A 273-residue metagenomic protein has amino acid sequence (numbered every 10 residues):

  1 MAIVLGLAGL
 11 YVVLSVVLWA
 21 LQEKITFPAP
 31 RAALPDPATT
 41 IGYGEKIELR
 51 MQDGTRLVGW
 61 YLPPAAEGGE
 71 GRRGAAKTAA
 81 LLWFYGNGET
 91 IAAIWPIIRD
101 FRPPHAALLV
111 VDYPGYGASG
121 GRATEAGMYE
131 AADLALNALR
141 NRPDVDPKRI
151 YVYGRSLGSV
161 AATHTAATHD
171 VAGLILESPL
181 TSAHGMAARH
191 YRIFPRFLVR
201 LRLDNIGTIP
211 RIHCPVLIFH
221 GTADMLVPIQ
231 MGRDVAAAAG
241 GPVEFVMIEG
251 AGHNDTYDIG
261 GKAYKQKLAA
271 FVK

Functional and structural regions predicted by a protein language model:
A8-R50: An N-terminal hydrophobic leader/cap segment in hydrolases
Q52-A138, R142: Membrane-embedded segments
I97, N205, C214, P228-A237: Short alpha-helix in the alpha/beta-hydrolase fold that links the catalytic acid
A135-D144, K148-I193: Primarily recognizes the serine-hydrolase "nucleophile elbow" in alpha/beta-hydrolase and SGNH/GDSL folds
R211-H213, I218-H220, D224: Short beta-strand/loop motif that positions the catalytic acidic residue of the alpha/beta-hydrolase fold
T222-V227, N254-D255: Acidic catalytic loop of the alpha/beta-hydrolase fold
A236-D255: Catalytic histidine neighborhood in serine/cysteine hydrolases with alpha/beta-hydrolase-type architecture
Y257-A270: Post-His helix in hydrolase/transferase enzymes
